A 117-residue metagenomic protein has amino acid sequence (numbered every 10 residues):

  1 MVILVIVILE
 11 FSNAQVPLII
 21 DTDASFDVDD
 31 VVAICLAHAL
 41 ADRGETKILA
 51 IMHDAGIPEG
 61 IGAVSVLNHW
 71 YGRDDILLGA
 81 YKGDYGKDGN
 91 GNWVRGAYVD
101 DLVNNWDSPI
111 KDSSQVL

Functional and structural regions predicted by a protein language model:
M1-Q15: Bacterial Sec-dependent N-terminal signal peptides
F11-L117: N-terminal acidic, glycine/proline-rich low-complexity segments
